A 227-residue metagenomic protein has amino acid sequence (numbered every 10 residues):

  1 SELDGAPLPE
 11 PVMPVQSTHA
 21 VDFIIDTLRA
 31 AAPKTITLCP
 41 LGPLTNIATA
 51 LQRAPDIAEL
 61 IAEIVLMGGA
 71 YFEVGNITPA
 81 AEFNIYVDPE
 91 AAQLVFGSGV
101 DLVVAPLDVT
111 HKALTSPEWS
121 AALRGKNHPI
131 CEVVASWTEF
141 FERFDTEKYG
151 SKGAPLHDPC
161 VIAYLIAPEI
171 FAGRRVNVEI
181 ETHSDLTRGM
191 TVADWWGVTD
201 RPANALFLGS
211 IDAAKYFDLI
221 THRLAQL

Functional and structural regions predicted by a protein language model:
S1, N46, H157: Histidine-centered active-site/metal-ligand motif
S1, T78-E82, S120-A121: Short, surface-exposed amphipathic charged segments that create phosphate/polyanion-binding patches used for binding
S1-P7, W196-T199: Short, basic/glycine-rich phosphate-binding loops at helix/coil junctions that contact nucleotide phosphates
L3-H19, I57, P129-K148: Short N-terminal secondary-structure initiator segments
P7-H111: Active-site histidine-anchored catalytic micro-motif
Y86, E90, V103-L227: Conformational coupling and interaction surfaces
